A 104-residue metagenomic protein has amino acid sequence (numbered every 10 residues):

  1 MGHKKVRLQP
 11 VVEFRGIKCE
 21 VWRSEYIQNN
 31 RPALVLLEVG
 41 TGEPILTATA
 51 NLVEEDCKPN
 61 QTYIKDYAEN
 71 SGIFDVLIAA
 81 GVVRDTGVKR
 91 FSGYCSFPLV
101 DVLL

Functional and structural regions predicted by a protein language model:
M1-G2, L104: Classical N-terminal secretory signal peptides
G2-T49, E54-Q61, S71: Catalytic phosphate/metal-binding cores of nucleic-acid and nucleotide-processing enzymes, i.e., regions that mediate
K65-L104: Short, compact, well-ordered microdomains
